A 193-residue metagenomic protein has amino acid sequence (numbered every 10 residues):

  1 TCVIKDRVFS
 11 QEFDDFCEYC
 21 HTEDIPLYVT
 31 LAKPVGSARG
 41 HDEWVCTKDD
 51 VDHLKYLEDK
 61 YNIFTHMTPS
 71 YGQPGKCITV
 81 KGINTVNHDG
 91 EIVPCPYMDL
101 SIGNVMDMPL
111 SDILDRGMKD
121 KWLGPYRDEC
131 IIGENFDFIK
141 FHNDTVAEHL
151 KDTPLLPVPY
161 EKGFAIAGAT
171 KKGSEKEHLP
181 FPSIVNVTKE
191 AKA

Functional and structural regions predicted by a protein language model:
T1-K81, T85-D89, V93, Y97 (+1 more regions): Radical SAM enzyme [4Fe-4S]-AdoMet core and its adjacent flexible, acidic and glycine-rich loops/tails across
Y97-A193: Flexible mid-to-C-terminal extensions adjoining Fe-S/redox cofactors in radical SAM and related proteins
